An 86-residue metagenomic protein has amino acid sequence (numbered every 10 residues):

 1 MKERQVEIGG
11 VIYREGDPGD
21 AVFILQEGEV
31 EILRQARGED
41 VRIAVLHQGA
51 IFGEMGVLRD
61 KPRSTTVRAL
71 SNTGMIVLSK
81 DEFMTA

Functional and structural regions predicted by a protein language model:
M1-R42, L46-G56: Regulatory nucleotide-sensing modules
R42-A86: Cyclic-nucleotide recognition modules
